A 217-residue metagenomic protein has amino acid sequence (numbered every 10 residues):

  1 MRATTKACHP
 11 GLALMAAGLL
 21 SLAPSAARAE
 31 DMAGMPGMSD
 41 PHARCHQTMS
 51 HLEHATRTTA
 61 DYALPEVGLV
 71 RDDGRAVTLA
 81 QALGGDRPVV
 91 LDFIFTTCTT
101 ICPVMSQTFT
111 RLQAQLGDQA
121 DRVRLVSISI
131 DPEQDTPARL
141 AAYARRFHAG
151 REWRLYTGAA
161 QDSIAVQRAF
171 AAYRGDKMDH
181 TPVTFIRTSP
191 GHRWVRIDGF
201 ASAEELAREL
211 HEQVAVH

Functional and structural regions predicted by a protein language model:
R2-V70, Q213-H217: N-terminal targeting signals for export/organelle localization
T59-L64, G84-P88, A120-L125, D135 (+1 more regions): Extracytoplasmic
G68-D72, I186-R187: Hydrophobic beta-strand positions
L79-P103, F109: Short active-site neighborhood of thiol/selenol oxidoreductases, capturing the structured segment around
R87, M105-S127, R145: Conserved helix-turn-beta segment immediately C-terminal to the redox Cys motif in thioredoxin-like folds
R122-D135, R151-S163: Thiol-based oxidoreductase modules, predominantly thioredoxin-like and allied folds used for disulfide exchange
A142-T181: Short, internal strand/loop/helix patches that form the active-site neighborhood or redox-interaction surface
D179-H217: Thiol-/selenol-based redox modules, centered on thioredoxin-like and closely related oxidoreductase domains
